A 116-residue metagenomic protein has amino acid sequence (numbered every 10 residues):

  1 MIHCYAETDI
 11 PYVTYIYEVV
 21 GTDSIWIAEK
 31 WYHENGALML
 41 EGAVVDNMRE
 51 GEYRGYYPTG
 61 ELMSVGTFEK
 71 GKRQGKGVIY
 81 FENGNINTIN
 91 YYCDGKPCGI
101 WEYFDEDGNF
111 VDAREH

Functional and structural regions predicted by a protein language model:
M1-Y56, E61-E69, R73-Y80, N85-C93 (+2 more regions): Periodic aromatic/glycine/histidine/acidic cluster detector with a strong bias toward beta-strand repeat architectures
